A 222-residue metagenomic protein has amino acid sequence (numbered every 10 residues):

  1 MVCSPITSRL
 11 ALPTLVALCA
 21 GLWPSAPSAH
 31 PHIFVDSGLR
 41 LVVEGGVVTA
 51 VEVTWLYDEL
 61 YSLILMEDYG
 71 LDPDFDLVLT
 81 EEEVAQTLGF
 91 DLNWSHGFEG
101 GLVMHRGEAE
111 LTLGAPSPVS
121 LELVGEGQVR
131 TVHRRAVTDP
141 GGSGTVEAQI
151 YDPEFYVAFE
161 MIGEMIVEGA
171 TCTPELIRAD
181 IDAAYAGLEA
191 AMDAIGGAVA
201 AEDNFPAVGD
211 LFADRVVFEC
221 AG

Functional and structural regions predicted by a protein language model:
M1-S8: N-terminal secretory signal peptides that target proteins for export/translocation
A11-L22: Bacterial N-terminal signal peptides
P24-A26: N-terminal signal peptide c-region/cleavage motif recognized by signal peptidases
P31-L63: Early extracytoplasmic/domain-onset interaction patches
H32-F34, S95-H96, G114, L211: Short solvent-exposed loop/turn micro-motifs enriched in small/polar/acidic residues
Y61-G141: Structured domain cores in non-transmembrane regions
G107-G222: Mature, soluble, non-transmembrane domains
